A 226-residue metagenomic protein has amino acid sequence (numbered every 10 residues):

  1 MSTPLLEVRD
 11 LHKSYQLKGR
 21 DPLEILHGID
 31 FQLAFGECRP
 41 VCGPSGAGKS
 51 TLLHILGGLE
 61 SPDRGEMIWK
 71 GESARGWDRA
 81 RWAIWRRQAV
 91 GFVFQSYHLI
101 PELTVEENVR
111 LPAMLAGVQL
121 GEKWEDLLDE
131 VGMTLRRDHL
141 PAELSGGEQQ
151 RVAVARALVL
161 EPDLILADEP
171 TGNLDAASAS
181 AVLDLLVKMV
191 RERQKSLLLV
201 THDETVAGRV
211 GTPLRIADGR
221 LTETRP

Functional and structural regions predicted by a protein language model:
M1-T3, P226: Short, low-complexity, intrinsically disordered N-terminal peptides in bacterial proteins
L5-L6, L11-R209, P213-I216: ABC family nucleotide-binding domain
P213-R225: H-loop (His-switch) and adjacent beta-strand-loop-beta switch element of ABC-type ATPase nucleotide-binding domains
